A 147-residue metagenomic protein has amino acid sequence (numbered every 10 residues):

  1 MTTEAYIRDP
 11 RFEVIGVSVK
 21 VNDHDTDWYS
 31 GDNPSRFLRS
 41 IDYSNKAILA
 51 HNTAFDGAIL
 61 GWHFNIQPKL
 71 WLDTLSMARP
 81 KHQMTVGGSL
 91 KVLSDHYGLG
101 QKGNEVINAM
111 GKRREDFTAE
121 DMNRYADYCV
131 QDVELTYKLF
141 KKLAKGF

Functional and structural regions predicted by a protein language model:
M1-F12: Entry/capping segment at the start of metal-dependent catalytic domains with acidic active-site entry clusters
F12-I15, V19, D23-A144: Active-site-proximal helix-loop-helix substrate-binding element of RNase H-like nuclease domains
